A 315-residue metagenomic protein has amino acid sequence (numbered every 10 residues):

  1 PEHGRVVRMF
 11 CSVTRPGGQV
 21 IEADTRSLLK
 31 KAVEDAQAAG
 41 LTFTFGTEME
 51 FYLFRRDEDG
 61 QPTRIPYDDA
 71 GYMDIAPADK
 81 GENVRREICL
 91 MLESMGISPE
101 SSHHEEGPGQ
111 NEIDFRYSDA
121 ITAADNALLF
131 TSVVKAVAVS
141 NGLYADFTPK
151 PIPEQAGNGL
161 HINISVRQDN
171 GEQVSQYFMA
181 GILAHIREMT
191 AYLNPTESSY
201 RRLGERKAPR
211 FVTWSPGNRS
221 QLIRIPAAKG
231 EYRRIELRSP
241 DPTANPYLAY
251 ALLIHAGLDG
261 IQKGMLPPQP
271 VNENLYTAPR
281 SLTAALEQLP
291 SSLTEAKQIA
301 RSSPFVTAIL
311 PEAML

Functional and structural regions predicted by a protein language model:
P1-L315: Glycine-rich, acidic/polar active-site loops that bind/position phosphate-bearing ligands
